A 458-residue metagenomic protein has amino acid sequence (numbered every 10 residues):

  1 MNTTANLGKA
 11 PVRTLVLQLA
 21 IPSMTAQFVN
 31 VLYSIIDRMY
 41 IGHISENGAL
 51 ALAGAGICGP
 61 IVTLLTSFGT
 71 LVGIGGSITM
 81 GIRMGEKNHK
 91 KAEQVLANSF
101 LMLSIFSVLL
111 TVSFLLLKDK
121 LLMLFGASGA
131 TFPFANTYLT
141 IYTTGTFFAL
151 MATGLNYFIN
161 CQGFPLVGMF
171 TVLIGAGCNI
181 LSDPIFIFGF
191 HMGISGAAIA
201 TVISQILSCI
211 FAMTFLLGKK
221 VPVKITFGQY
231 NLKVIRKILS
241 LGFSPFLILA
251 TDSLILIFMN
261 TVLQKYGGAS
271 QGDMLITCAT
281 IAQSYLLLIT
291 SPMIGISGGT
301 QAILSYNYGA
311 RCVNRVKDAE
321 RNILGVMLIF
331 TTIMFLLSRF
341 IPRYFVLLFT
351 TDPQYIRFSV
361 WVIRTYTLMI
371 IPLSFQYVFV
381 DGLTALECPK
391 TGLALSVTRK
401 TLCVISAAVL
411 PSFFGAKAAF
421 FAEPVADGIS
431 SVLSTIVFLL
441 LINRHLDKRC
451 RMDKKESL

Functional and structural regions predicted by a protein language model:
M1-S23, M80-F147, G189-F243, L304-M369 (+1 more regions): Short alpha-helical transmembrane segments in multi-pass integral membrane proteins
R13-L32, I36, I61-F68, T144 (+5 more regions): Residue-level signal for short hydrophobic patches within transmembrane helices of multi-pass membrane transporters
L17, L32-Y33, V72, S113-L117 (+15 more regions): Residue-level signal for transmembrane alpha-helical positions in Major Facilitator Superfamily
Q18-D37, I141, G175, S204-S208 (+1 more regions): Transmembrane helical elements of multi-pass membrane transporters/channels
I21, D37, G76, L117-K118 (+12 more regions): Hydrophobic/aromatic residues in alpha-helical transmembrane segments
F28, L32-A53, L122-G129, I185-H191 (+5 more regions): Helix-terminus/linker motif at the lipid-water interface of multi-pass membrane proteins
L52-V112, A149-G168, C278-L336, F340-P342 (+2 more regions): Small-residue-rich hydrophobic transmembrane alpha-helices
Y142-N160, G168-N179, A197-A212, M293-S297 (+3 more regions): Short runs within selected transmembrane alpha-helices of multi-pass transporters and secretion channels
